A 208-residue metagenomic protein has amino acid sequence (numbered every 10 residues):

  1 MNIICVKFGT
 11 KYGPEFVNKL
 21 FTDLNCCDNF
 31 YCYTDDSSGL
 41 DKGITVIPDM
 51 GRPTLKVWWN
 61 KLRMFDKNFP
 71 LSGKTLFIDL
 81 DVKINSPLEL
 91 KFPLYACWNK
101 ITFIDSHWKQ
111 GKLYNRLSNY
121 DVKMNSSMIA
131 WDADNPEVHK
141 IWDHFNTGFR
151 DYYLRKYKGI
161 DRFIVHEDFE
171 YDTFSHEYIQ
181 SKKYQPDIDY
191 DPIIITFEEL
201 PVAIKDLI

Functional and structural regions predicted by a protein language model:
M1, L62, G73, N125-S127 (+1 more regions): Short, surface-exposed beta-edge/turn micro-motifs
M1-V57, F69-S72, F197-I208: N-terminal anchoring/stem segment of glycosyltransferases
I4, Y31, T45-I47, L76-I78 (+4 more regions): Hydrophobic/aromatic beta-strand patches that form the interior of the parallel beta-sheet core in alpha/beta enzyme
K19, D23, M64, G159-E167: Amphipathic alpha-helical segments that form well-ordered structural scaffolds and often line/cohere around active
Y31-L40, L80-P87, H176-K182, E199-P201: Short, polar loop motifs at secondary-structure junctions
V46, W59-Q110: GT-A fold catalytic core of metal-dependent nucleotide-sugar glycosyltransferases, centered on the diacidic
C97-D121, N125, D134: A short, conserved beta-to-alpha structural element at the edge of catalytic cores that scaffolds binding
K123-I208: Catalytic core and acceptor-binding pocket of nucleotide-sugar-dependent glycosyltransferases
